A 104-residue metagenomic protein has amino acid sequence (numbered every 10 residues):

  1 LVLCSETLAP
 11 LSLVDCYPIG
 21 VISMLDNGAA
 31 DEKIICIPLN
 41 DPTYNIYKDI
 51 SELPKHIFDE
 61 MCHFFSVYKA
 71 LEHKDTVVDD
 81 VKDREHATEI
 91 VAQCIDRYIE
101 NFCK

Functional and structural regions predicted by a protein language model:
L1-K104: Hydrophobic N-terminal alpha-helices or hydrophobic patches in metabolic proteins across all domains of life
